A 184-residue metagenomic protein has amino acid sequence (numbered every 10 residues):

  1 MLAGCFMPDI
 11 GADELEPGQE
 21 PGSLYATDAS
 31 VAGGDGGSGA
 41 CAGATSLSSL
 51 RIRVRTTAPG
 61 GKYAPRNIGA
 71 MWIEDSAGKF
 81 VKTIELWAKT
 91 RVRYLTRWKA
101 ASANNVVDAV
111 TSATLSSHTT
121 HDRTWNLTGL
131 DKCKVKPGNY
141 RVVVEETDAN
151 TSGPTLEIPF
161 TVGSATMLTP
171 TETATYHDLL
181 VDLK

Functional and structural regions predicted by a protein language model:
M1-A3: Sec-dependent bacterial lipoprotein signal peptides
C5-A42: Ser/Thr-rich, Pro/Gly/Ala-heavy low-complexity intrinsically disordered linkers and tails of secreted extracellular
L47-A64: Short amphipathic, basic-aromatic surface patches that mediate peripheral association with negatively charged
Y63-A70, G138: Short coil-to-beta strand junction motifs in C2/discoidin
A70-E74, E85: Beta-strand signatures of extracellular beta-sandwich domains
Y94-L130: Extended, solvent-exposed segments with strong compositional bias
H118-H121, V135-E145: A short tyrosine-centered beta-strand micro-motif
C133, P137, E146-K184: Glycine-rich, aromatic-bearing surface loops/beta-hairpins
